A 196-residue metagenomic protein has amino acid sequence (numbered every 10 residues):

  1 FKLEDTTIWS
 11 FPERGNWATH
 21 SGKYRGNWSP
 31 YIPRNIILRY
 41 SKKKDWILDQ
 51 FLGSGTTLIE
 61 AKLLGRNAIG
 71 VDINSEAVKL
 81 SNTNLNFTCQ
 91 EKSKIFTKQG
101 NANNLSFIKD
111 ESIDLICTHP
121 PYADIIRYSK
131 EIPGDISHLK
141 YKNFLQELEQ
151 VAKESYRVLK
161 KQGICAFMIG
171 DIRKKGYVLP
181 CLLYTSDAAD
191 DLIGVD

Functional and structural regions predicted by a protein language model:
F1-K43: S-adenosyl-L-methionine
I32-N103, L115: Conserved S-adenosyl-L-methionine
K43-K44, L159-I164: Short glycine-dipeptide loop
S106-I116: A short acidic, Gly/Pro-enriched loop at the edge of an enzyme's catalytic core that lines a small-molecule cofactor
D114-V151, R173-G176: Mobile active-site "lid"/loop adjacent to the S-adenosyl-L-methionine
L148, A152, Y156, L182-L183: Generic structural signal for well-ordered alpha-helices, preferentially at hydrophobic/aromatic core positions
G170-L182: Conserved class I S-adenosyl-L-methionine
Y184-D191: Conserved small/polar residues in nucleotide/adenosyl-binding loops
